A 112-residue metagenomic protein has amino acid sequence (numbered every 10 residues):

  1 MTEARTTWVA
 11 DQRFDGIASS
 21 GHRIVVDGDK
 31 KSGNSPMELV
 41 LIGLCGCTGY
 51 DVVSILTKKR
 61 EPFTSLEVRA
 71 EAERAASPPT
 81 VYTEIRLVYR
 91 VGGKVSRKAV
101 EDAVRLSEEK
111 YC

Functional and structural regions predicted by a protein language model:
M1-I42, V52-Y111: Extended beta-strand/beta-hairpin segments
C47, C112: Short cysteine clusters
